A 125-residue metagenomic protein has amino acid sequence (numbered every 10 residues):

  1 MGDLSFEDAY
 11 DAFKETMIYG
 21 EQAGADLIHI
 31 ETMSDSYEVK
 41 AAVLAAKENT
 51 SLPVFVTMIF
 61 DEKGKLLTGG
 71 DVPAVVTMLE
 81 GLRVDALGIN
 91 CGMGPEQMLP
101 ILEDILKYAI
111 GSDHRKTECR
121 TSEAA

Functional and structural regions predicted by a protein language model:
M1-A125: Domain-level signal for soluble alpha/beta catalytic cores
